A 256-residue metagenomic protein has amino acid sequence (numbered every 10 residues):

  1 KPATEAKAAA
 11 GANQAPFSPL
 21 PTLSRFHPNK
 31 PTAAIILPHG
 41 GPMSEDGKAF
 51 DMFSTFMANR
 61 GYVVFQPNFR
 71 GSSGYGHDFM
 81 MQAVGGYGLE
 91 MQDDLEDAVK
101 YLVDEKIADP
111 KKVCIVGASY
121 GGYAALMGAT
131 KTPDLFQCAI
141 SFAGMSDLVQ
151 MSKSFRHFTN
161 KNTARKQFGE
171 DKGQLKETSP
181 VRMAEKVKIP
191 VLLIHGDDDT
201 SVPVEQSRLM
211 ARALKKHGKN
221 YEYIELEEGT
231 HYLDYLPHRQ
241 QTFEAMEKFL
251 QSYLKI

Functional and structural regions predicted by a protein language model:
P2-A3, G40, S44-G47, Y101-E105: Conserved helix-loop functional segments at active or binding sites
A3-A34, V187: Proline/glycine-enriched tight loop/beta-turn segments at coil->beta junctions that connect or precede beta-strands
L23-T32, L37-G76: Short substrate-entry loop that stabilizes the transition state in hydrolases
D51, T55, Q66-I256: Active-site-proximal cap/loop segments of hydrolase catalytic domains
